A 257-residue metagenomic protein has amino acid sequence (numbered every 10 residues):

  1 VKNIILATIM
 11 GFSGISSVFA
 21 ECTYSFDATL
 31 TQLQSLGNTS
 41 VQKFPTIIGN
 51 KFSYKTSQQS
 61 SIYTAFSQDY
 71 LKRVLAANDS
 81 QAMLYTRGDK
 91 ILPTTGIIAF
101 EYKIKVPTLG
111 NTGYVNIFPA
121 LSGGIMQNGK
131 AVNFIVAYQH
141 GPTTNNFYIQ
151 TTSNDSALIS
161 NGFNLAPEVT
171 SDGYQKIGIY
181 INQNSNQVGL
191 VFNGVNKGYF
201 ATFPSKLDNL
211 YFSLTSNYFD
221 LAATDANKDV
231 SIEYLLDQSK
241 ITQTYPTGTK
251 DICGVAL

Functional and structural regions predicted by a protein language model:
V1-I4: Positively charged n-region of N-terminal signal peptides that target proteins for export
A7-G14: Bacterial N-terminal signal peptides
A20-T56, Q243-L257: Extracellular carbohydrate-recognition regions
C22, T152-G178: Short, aromatic/His-centered strand-loop micro-motif at the edge of beta-sheets
K43-I47, S53-T152: Secretory/extracellular carbohydrate-interaction modules and structurally similar beta-sandwich "look-alikes"
G173-N182, V188-L190: Short tryptophan-centered beta-strand motifs in secreted/extracellular beta-sheet-rich domains of glycan-recognition
L190-N196: Short strand-turn-strand beta-turns centered on an Asx-Gly dipeptide
A201-K240: Flexible glycan-contacting loops in extracellular carbohydrate-active proteins
